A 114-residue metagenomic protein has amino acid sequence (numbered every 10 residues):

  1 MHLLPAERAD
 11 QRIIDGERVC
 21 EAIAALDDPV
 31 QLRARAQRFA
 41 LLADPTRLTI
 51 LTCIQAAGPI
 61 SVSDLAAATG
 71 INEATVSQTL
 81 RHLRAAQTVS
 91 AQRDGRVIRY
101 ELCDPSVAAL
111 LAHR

Functional and structural regions predicted by a protein language model:
I23, D27-Q31, R35, F39 (+2 more regions): Conserved segment of winged-helix/HTH DNA-binding domains
L42-L51, A108: Short alpha-helical elements of helix-turn-helix
P45-L48, A57-S61: Short capping segments at the starts of secondary-structure elements
I50, D64-A66: A short acidic, leucine-rich amphipathic alpha-helix
C53, A68-G70: Residues within the alpha-helical elements of helix-turn-helix
D64, R84-D94, E101: Beta-hairpin "wing" of winged helix-turn-helix
N72-T75: Helix-turn-helix DNA-binding motif, specifically the short coil turn and the N-cap/start of the second
T79: Residues within the DNA-recognition helix of helix-turn-helix
